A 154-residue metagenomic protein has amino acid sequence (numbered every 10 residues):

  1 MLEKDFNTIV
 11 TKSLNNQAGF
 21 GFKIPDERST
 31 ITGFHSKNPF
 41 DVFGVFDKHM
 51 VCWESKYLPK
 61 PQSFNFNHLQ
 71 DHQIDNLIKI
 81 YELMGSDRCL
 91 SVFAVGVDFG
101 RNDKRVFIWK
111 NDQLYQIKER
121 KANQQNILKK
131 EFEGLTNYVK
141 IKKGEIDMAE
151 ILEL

Functional and structural regions predicted by a protein language model:
M1-S36, L154: Acidic-basic catalytic patches of nuclease active cores, encompassing PD-(D/E)XK and other metal-cofactor nuclease
T30, K60-S63, R101: Short, solvent-exposed loop/turn segments at secondary-structure junctions
G33-V45: N-terminal interaction modules that seed assembly of large macromolecular complexes
V42-G44, H49-K60: Conserved catalytic cores of phosphodiester-cleaving nucleases, focusing on short active-site segments
L58-I80: Mg2+/Mn2+-dependent nuclease catalytic core
I78-Q116: Nucleic-acid nuclease catalytic cores
Q116-I127: Acidic, Ser/Thr-rich peripheral helices and adjacent loops at domain boundaries
K129-L154: Charged phosphate-binding loop/patch that engages nucleotide di/tri-phosphates or the phosphate backbone of nucleic
